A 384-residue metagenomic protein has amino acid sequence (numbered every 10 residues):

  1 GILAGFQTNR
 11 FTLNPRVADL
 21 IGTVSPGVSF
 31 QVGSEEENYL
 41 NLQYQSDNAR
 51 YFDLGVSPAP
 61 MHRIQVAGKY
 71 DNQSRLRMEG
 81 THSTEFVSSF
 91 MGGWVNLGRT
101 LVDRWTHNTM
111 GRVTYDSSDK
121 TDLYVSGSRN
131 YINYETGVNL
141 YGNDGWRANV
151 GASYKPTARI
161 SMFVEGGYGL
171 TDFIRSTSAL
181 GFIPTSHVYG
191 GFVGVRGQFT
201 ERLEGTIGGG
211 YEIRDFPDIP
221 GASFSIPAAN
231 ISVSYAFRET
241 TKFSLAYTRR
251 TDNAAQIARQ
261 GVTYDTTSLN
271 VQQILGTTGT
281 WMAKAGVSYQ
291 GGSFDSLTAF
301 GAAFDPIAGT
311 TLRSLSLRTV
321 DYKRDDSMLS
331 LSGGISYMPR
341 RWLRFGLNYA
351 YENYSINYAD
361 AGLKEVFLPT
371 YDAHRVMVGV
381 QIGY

Functional and structural regions predicted by a protein language model:
G1-Y384: Gram-negative and organellar
